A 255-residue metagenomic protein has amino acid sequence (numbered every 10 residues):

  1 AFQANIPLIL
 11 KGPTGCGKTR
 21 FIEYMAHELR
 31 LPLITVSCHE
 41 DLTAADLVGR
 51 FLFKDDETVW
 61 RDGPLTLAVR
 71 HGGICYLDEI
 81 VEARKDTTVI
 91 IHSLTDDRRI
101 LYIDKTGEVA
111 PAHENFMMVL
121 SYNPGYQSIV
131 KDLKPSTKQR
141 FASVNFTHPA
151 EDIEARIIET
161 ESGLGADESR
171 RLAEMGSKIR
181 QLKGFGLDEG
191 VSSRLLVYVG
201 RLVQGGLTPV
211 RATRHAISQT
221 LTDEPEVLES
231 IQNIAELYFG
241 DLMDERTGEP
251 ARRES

Functional and structural regions predicted by a protein language model:
A1-R170, E174, L237: AAA+ P-loop NTPase catalytic core and its hallmark functional loops
A4, A150, T160-S255: Alpha-helical lid/collar subdomain of P-loop NTPases
